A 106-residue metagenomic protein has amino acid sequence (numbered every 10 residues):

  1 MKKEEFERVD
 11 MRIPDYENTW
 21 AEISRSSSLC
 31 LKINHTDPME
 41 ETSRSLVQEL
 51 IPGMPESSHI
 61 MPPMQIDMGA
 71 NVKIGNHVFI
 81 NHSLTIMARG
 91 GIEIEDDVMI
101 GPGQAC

Functional and structural regions predicted by a protein language model:
M1-S57: Terminal amphipathic alpha-helical/low-complexity segments used for targeting or macromolecular assembly
L31, P38, A70, G90-I92: Short linear functional motifs in flexible/disordered or boundary regions
E56-I66, V72, N76-I80, L84-I86 (+2 more regions): A structural motif detector for beta-strand N-caps
